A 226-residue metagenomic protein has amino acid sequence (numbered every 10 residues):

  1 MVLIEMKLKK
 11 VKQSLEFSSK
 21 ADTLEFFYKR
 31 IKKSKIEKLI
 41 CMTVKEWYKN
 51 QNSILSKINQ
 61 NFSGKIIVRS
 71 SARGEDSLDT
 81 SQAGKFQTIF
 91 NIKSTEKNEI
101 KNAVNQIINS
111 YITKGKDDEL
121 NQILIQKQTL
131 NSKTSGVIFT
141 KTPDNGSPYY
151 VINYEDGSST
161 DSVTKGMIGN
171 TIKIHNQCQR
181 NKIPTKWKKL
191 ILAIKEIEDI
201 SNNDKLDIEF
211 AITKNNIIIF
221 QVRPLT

Functional and structural regions predicted by a protein language model:
M1-T226: Nucleotide/phosphate-binding sheet-loop regions of phosphoryl- and nucleotidyl-transfer enzymes
